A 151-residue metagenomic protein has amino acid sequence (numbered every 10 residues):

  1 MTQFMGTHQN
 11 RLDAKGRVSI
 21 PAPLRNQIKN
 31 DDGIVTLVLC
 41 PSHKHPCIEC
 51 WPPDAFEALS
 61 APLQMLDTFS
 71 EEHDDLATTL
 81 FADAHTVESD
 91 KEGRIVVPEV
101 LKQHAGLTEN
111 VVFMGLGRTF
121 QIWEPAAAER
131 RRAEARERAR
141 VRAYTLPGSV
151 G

Functional and structural regions predicted by a protein language model:
M1-N26: N-terminal leader/capping segments at the start of a protein or of a new domain
M1-Q3, D31, A77-T79: Short loop/turn motifs at secondary-structure junctions and domain boundaries
G16-I20, G93-V97, L101, F120-I122: Short, structured motif recognition centered on aromatic/hydrophobic residues
A22-M65: Acidic (E/D-rich), amphipathic helical modules within compact regulatory domains
N30-P46, G106-A127, R140: A short beta-strand-loop micro-motif that forms or neighbors metal/cofactor- and ligand-binding patches at active-site
L59, Q64-I95, L101: Short, solvent-exposed interaction modules
P125-G151: Short, Lys/Arg-rich amphipathic alpha-helical interaction segments that bind nucleic acids or acidic protein surfaces
